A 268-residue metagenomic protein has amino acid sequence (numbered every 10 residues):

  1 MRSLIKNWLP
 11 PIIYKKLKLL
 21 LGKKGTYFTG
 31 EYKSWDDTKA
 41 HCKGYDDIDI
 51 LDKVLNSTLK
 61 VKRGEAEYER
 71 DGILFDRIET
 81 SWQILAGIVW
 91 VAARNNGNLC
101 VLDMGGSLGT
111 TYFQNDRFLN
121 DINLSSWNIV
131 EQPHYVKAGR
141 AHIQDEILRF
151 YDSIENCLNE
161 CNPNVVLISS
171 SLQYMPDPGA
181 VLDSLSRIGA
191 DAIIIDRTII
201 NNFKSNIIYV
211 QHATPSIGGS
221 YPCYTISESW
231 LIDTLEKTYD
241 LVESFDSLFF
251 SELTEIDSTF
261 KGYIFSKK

Functional and structural regions predicted by a protein language model:
M1-Y45: Membrane-proximal basic amphipathic "stem/tether" segments
C42-G97: Class I SAM-dependent methyltransferase Rossmann-like catalytic core, especially the SAM/SAH-binding loop
C100-C157: Class I SAM-dependent methyltransferase SAM/SAH-binding core
N164-P178: A short SAM/SAH-binding and catalytic strip from SAM-dependent methyltransferases
Y174-G189: A short, conserved alpha-helix within the catalytic core of class I
G189-F203: Conserved beta-strand signature within the Rossmann-like core of class I S-adenosyl-L-methionine
I200-P222: Short, glycine-/aromatic-enriched active-site segment of Class I SAM-dependent methyltransferases
G219-D246: Short alpha-helix
